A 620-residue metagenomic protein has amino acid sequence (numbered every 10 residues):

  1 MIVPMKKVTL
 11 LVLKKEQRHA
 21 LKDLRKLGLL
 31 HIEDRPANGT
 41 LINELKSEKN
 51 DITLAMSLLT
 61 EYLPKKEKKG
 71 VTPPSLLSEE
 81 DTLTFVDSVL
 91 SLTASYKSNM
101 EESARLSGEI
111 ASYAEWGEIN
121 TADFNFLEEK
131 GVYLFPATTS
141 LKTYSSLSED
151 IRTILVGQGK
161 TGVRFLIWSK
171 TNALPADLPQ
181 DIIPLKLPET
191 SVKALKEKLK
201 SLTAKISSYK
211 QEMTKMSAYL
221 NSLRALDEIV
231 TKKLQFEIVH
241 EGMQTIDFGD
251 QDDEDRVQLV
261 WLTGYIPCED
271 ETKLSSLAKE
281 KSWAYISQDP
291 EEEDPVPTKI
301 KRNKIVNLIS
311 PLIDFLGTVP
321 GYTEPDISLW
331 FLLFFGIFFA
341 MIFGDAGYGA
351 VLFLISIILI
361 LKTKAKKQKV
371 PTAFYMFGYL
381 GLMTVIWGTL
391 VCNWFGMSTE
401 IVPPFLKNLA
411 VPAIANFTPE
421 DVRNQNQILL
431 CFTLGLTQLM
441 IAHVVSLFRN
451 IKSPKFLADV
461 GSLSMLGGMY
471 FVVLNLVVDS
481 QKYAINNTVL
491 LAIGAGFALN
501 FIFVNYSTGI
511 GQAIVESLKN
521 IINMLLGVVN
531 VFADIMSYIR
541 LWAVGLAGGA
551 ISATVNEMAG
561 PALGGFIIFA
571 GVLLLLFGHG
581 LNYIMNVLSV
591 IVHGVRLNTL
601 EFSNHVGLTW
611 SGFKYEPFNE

Functional and structural regions predicted by a protein language model:
M1-K6, R18-I32, T272-E620: Conserved, carboxylate-rich catalytic/transport cores that coordinate ions
M1-W330, L359, P371-F377: Long, charged N-terminal accessory/stalk domains
